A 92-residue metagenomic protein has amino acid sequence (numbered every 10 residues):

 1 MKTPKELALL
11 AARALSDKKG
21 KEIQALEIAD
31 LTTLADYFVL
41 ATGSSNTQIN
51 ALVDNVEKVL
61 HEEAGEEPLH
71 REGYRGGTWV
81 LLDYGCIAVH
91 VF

Functional and structural regions predicted by a protein language model:
M1-L34, G43-V80: Polybasic/polar functional segments that serve as interface/processing modules
L81, H90-F92: C-terminal structural segments of small proteins and small subunits
